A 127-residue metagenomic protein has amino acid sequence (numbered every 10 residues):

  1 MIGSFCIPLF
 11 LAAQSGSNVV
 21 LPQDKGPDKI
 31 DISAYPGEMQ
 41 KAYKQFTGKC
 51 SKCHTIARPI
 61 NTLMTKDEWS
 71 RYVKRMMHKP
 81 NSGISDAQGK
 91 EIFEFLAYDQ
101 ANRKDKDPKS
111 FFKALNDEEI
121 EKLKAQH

Functional and structural regions predicted by a protein language model:
M1-P8: Bacterial N-terminal signal peptides
F10-L11, V20: Cleavable N-terminal signal peptides
N18-P36, A87-K90, F95-H127: Flexible coil segments in periplasmic/lumen-exposed cytochrome c-class electron-transfer proteins
P27-I30, V73-M77: Short glycine/proline- and charge-enriched loop/turn segments that cap or connect secondary-structure elements
Y35-S51, S70: Sequence/structural segment immediately N-terminal to covalent heme-attachment motifs in c-type and related
T47-A57, I92, L96: The canonical Cys-X-X-Cys-His
R58-T62, S82, D99-K106: Inter-heme linker and motif-flanking segments adjacent to c-type heme-binding CXXCH motifs in c-type cytochromes
N61-Y72, H78-I84, I92: Amphipathic, hydrophobic secondary-structure cores in small proteins
